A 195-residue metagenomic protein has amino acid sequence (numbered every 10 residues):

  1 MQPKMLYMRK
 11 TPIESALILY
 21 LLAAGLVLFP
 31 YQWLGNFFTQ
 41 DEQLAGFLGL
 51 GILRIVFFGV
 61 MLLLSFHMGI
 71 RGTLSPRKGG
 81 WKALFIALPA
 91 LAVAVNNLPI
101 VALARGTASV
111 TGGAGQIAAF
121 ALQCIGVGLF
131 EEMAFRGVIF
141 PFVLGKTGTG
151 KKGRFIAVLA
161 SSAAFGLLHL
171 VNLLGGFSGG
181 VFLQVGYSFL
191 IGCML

Functional and structural regions predicted by a protein language model:
M1-K78: N-terminal, membrane-interfacial amphipathic/helix-forming hydrophobic leader that caps and precedes the first
R9, P76-G79, A108-A118, T147-K151: Helix-boundary and loop/linker segments of multi-pass membrane transporters
E14-I18, L22, L84-A87, F155-A160 (+2 more regions): Hydrophobic alpha-helical transmembrane segments
A24-Q32, L91-I100, S162-V171: Aromatic-anchored segments of alpha-helical transmembrane domains
G25-L50, A104-A118, L174-F182: Juxtamembrane/transmembrane-helix boundary motifs at the membrane-water interface
F29, V181-L195: Functionally important transmembrane alpha-helices
F66-G72, V95-A108: Transmembrane alpha-helix boundary signature
M133-A160: Membrane-interface helix/loop boundary segments of multi-pass membrane proteins
